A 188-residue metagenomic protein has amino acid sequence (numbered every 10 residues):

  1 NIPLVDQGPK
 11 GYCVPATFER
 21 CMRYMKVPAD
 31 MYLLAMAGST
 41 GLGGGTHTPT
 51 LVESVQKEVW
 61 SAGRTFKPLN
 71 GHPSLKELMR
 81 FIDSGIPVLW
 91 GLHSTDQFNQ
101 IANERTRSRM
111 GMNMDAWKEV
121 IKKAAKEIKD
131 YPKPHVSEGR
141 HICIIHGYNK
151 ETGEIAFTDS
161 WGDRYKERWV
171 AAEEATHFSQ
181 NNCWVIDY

Functional and structural regions predicted by a protein language model:
N1-S61, K126, K133-V136: Active-site-adjacent structural segments surrounding the nucleophilic cysteine of cysteine proteases and isopeptidases
P9, I86, G139-H141: Envelope-exposed proteins and targeting segments
K10-Y12, E19-R20, S39-G45, P73-S74 (+3 more regions): Solvent-exposed loop/turn segments at secondary-structure junctions within structured extracellular/periplasmic domains
Y12-V14, V88-L92, I144, I155-T158: Structural recognition of the beta-strand scaffold that forms the well-ordered cores of secreted hydrolase catalytic
P28, E58-T65, D83-L89, E151-E154: Loop/turn elements at helix/coil->beta-strand transitions in domains of secreted/extracellular proteins
A62-K76: Functional beta-strand-loop-alpha-helix junction segments that form "active/interaction loops" within catalytic
R80, L92-K118: Internal, charge-rich low-complexity segments
R109, D115-I142, H146-Y188: Noncatalytic regulatory segments and standalone regulatory/sensor domains
